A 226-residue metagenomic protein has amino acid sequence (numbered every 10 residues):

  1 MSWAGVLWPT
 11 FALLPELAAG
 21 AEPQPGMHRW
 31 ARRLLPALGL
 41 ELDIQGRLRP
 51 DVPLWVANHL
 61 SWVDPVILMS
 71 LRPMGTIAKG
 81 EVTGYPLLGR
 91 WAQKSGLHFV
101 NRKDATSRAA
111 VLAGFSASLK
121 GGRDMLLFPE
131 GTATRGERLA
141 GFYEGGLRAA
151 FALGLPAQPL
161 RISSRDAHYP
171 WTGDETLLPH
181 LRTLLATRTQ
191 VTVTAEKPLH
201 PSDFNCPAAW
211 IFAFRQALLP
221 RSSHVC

Functional and structural regions predicted by a protein language model:
W3-A18, P36-A37, D51-A105: Catalytic core of membrane glycerolipid acyltransferases/transacylases, capturing the structured, soluble-facing
P25-P53: A short, well-structured juxtamembrane/interface segment
V52-L54, L97, G122-F128, P156: Residue-level preference for the first positions of well-ordered beta-strands
L87-G89, R135-A208: A cross-family acyltransferase "interaction/gating" segment
H98-L119: A membrane-cytosol interface segment of integral membrane proteins
F115, D124, G131-G141: Soluble extracytoplasmic domains of inner/organellar membrane proteins
A213-V225: C-terminal alpha-helix
